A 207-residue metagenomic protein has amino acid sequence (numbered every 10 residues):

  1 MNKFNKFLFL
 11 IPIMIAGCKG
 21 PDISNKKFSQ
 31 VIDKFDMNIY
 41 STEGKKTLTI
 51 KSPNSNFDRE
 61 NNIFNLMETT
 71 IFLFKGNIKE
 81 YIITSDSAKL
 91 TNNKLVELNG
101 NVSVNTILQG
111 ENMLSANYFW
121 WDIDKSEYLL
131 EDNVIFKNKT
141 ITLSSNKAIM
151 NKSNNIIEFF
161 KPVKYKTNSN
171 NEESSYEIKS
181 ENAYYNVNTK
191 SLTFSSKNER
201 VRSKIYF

Functional and structural regions predicted by a protein language model:
M1-F207: Mature-chain termini and adjacent capping regions
